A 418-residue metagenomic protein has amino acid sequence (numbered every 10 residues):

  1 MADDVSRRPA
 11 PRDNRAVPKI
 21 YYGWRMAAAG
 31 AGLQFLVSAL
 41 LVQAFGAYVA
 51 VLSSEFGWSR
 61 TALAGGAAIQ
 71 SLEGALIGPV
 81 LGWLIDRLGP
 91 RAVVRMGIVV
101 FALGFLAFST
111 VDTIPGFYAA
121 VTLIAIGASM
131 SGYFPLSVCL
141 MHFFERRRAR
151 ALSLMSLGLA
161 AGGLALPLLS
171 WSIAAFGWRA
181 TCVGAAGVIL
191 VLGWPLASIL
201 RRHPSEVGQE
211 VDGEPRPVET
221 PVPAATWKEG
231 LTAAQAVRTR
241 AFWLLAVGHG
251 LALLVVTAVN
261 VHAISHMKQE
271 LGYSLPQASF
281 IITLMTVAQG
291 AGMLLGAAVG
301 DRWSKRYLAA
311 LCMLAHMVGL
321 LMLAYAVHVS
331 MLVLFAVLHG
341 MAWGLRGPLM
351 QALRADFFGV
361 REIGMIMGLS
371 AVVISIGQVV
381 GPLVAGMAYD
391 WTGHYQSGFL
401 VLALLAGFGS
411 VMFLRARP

Functional and structural regions predicted by a protein language model:
R25-R60, I77-L81, L166, V259-I264 (+1 more regions): Extracytoplasmic
F35, G104, P115-S131, M331-G344: Hydrophobic core of transmembrane alpha-helices in multi-pass small-molecule transporters, especially MFS/SLC-type
L41-V49, A234-M293, A298: Extracytoplasmic gate region of multi-pass secondary transporters
L52, M130-F144, L345-F358: Intracellular juxtamembrane helix-capping segments at the cytosolic ends of symmetry-related transmembrane helices
A68-W83, T283-G296: Central cavity-lining transmembrane alpha-helices of secondary-active solute carriers, predominantly the Major
L76-I114, G300, R306: Conserved MFS/SLC helix-loop-helix module at the cytosolic interface between two early adjacent transmembrane helices
L154, G158-S205: Helix-loop-helix hairpin linking two adjacent transmembrane segments in secondary transporters
Q277, T283-L353: C-terminal transmembrane helical hairpin of 12-TM major facilitator-type secondary transporters
